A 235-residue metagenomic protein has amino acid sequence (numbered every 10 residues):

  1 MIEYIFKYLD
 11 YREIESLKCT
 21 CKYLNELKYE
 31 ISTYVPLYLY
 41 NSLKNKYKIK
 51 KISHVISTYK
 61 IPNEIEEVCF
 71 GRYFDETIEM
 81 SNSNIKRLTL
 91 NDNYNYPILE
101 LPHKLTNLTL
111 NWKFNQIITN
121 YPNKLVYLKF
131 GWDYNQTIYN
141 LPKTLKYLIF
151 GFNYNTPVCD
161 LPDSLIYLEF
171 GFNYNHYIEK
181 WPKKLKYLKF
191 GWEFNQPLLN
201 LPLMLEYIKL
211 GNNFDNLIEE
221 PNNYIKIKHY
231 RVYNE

Functional and structural regions predicted by a protein language model:
M1-Y23: N-terminal Skp1-binding subsegment of the F-box domain
R12, E26, Y34, F170 (+1 more regions): Catalytic phosphate/metal-binding cores of nucleic-acid and nucleotide-processing enzymes, i.e., regions that mediate
Y29-T58: Hydrophobic regular-secondary-structure patch
L37-L39, H54-S57, C69-E76, T89-Y96 (+7 more regions): Concave beta-strand-loop units of leucine-rich repeat
S42-K46, I56-P62, D75-S81, N95-L101 (+6 more regions): Short, T/G/N/S-enriched strand-turn elements that build extracellular solenoid repeat scaffolds
N222-Y230: Structural alpha-beta junctions
